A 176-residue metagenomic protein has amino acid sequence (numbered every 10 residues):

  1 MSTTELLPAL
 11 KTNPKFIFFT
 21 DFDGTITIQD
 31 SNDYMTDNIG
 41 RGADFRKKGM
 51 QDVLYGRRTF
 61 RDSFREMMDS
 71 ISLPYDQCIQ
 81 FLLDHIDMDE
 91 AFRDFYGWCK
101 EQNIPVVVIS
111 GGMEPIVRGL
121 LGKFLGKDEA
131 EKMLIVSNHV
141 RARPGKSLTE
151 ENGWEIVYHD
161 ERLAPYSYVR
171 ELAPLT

Functional and structural regions predicted by a protein language model:
S2-H139, R143-P144: Alpha-helical substrate-recognition element adjacent to the catalytic core
L120-T176: Substrate-recognition "cap/lid" segment bordering the active-site pocket of phosphatases
